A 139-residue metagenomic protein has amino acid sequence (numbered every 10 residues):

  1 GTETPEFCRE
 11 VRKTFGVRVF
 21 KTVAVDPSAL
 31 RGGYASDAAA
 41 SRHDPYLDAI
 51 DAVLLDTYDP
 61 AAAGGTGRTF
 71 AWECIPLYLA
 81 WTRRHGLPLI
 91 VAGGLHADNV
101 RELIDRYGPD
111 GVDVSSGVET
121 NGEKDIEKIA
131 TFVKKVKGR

Functional and structural regions predicted by a protein language model:
G1-T4, Y58-A62, Y107-A130: Glycine-rich phosphate-binding active-site loops on the catalytic face of alpha/beta enzymes
G1-V91, H96-N99: Conserved anion-binding
K13, A80, D105, K134 (+1 more regions): Short, well-ordered alpha-helices that flank and scaffold nucleotide-derived cofactor binding pockets
G16-V19, A97, A130-R139: Charged, glycine-enriched surface loops/patches that mediate electrostatic binding to polyanionic ligands
V19, C74-Y78, G111-D113, K134-K137: Short, surface-exposed linear patches
G64-C74, K124-G138: Contiguous hydrophobic segments
G94, N99, I104-G117, V136-K137: C-terminal active-site rim and adjoining tail of enzyme catalytic domains
